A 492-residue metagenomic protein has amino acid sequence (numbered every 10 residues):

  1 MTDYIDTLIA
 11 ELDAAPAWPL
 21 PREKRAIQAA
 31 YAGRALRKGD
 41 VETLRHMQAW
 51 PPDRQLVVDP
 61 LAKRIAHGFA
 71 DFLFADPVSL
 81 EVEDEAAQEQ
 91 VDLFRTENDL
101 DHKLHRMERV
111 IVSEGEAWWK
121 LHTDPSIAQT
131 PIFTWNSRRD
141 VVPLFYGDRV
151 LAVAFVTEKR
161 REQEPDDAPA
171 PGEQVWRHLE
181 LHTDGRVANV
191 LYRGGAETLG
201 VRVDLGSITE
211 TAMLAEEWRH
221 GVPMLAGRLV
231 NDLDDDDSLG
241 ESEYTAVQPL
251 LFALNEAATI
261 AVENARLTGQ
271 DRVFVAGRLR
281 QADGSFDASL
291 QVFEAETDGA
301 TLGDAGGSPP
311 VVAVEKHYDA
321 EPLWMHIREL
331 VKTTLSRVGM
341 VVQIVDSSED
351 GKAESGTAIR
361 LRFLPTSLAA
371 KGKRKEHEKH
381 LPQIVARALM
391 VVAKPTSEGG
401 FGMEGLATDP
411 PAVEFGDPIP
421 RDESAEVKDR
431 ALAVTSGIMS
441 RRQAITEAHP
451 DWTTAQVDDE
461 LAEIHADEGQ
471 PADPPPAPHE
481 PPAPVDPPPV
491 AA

Functional and structural regions predicted by a protein language model:
M1-F145, R149-V150, Q163-E164, P478-H479 (+1 more regions): Extended, helix-rich architectural segments
M107-E108, H122, A265-V273, I344-D350 (+3 more regions): Short coil/turn segments at secondary-structure boundaries
V112, E243, V247, L323 (+4 more regions): Active-site-proximal structural scaffolding
V112-S113, W118-G240: Extended, regular secondary-structure scaffolds
L205-L361, E398-E404, D409-P418: Extended, charged amphipathic alpha-helical segments
T334, L381, A444-I445: Hydrophobic, well-ordered secondary-structure elements that form the walls of internal hydrophobic environments
L364, G372, K379, V392-R430: Extended amphipathic alpha-helical segments with heptad-repeat/coiled-coil character used for oligomerization, fusion
D429-A492: Activation/maturation switch segments at domain boundaries
